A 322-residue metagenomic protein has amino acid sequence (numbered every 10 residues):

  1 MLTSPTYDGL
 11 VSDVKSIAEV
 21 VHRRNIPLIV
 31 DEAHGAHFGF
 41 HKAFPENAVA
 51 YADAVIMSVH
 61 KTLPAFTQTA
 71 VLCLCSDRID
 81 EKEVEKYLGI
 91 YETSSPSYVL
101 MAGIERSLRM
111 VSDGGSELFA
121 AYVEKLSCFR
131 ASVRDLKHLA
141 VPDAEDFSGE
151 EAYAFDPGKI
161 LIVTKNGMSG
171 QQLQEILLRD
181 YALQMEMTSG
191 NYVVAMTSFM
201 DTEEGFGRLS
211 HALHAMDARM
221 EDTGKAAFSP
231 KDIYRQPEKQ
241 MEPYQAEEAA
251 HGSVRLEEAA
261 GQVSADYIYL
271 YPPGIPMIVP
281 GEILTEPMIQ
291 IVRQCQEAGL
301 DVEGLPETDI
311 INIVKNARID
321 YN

Functional and structural regions predicted by a protein language model:
M1-E145, T164: Conserved PLP-enzyme active-site core in the AAT-like
V21, A43, F119, V194 (+3 more regions): Generic secondary-structure boundary signal with a strong preference for alpha-helix termini
S76, N166, F199, K315-A317: Non-catalytic surface loops within mature trypsin-like serine protease
C128-G304: Conserved C-terminal alpha-helix-loop-beta "cap" of PLP-dependent enzymes that closes/shapes the active-site mouth
D301-Y321: Charge-dense polyanion-binding interfaces
